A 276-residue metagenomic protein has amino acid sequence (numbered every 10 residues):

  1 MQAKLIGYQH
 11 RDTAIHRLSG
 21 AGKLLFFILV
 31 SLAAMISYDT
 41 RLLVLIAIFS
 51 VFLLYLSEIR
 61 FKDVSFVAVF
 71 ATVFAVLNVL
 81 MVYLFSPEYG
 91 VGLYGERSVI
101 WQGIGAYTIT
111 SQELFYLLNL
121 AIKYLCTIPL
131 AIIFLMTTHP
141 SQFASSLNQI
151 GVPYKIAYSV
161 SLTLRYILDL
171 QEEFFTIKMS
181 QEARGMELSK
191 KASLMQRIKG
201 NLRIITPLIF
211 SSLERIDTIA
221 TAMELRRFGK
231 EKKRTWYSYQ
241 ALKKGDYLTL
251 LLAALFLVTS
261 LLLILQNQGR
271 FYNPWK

Functional and structural regions predicted by a protein language model:
M1-T40, I48-F52, E172-K276: Transmembrane alpha-helix interface motif
I36, L54-R60, T137-T138: Structural signal for the C-terminal ends of transmembrane alpha-helices and the immediately following loop
D39-I46, D63-F66: Short, aromatic-rich membrane-interface segments at the entry and exit of alpha-helical transmembrane domains
T40, R60-F61, V152-K155: Membrane-helix interface segments
F49-I59, V73-L77: Alpha-helical transmembrane segments and their membrane-interface exit regions
A68-E187, K191-L194: Juxtamembrane/interface alpha-helical elements of multi-pass membrane proteins
